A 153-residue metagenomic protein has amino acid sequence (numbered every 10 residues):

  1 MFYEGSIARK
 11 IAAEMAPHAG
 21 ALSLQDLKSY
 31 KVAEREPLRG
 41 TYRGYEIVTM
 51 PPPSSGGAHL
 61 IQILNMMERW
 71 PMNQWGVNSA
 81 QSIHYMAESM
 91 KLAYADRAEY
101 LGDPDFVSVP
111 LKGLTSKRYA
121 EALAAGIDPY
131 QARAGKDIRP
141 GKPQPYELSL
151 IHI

Functional and structural regions predicted by a protein language model:
M1, K10-H18, Y30-A33, Q62-W70 (+4 more regions): Generic, well-ordered alpha-helical scaffold segments in large soluble proteins
M1-F2, P17, T49-G57, W75-I83 (+2 more regions): Hydrophobic alpha-helical scaffolding
M1-S54, D128, S149-L150: Accessory "access/gating" subregions that flank catalytic or transport cores
Y3, I7-I11, G56-H59, S82 (+1 more regions): Stable alpha-helical elements in mature extracytoplasmic
K10, T49, I61-Q62, P140 (+1 more regions): Basic, gly/Ser/Thr/Pro-rich low-complexity segments located predominantly at protein N termini
R39, R43, V48-L64, E68-G76: Long, compositionally biased non-active-site segments enriched in small/hydrophobic residues and glycine
R69-L150: Internal maturation/activation junctions in enzymes
